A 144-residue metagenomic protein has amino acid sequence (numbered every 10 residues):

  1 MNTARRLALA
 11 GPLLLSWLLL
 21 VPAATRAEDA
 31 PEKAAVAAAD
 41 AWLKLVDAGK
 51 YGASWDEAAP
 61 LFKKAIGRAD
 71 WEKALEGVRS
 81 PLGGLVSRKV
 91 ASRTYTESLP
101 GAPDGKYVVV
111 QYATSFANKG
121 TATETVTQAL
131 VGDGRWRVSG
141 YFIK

Functional and structural regions predicted by a protein language model:
M1-R5: N-terminal secretory signal peptides that target proteins for export/translocation
R6-L14: N-terminal export leaders
P12, L20-K50: Short, low-complexity N-terminal intrinsically disordered segments enriched in polar/charged residues
E28-D29, D40-L43, E57-K64, A113-S115: Second-shell loop/turn segments in exported
V36-A38, G52-G105: Short solvent-exposed beta->alpha transition segments
R93-K144: Exposed beta-sheet edge and beta->alpha loop/turn motif
